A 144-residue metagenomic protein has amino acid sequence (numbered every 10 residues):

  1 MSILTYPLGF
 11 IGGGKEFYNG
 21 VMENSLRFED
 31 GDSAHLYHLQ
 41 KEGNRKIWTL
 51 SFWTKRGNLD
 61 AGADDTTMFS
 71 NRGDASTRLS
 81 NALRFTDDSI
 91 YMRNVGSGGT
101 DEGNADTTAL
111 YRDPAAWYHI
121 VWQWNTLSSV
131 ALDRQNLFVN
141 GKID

Functional and structural regions predicted by a protein language model:
I3-D30, S51-D60, R78-D144: Extracellular glycan-interaction surfaces
G31-E42: Surface-exposed ligand/attachment interfaces on beta-rich extracellular proteins
R45-T49: Extended extracellular/luminal ectodomain segments enriched in beta-structured repeat modules
D64-D74: Short Gly/aromatic-enriched secondary-structure transition segments
